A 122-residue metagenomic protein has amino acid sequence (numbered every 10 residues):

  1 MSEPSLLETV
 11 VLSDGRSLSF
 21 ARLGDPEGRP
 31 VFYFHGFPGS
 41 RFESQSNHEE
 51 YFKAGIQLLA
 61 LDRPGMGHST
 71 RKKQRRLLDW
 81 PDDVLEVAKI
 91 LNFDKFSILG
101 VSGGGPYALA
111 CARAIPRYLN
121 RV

Functional and structural regions predicted by a protein language model:
M1-D25: N-terminal cap/lid segment of alpha/beta-hydrolase-fold proteins
G15, K53-G55, F93, P116-R117: Short, well-ordered coil/turn elements that cap or connect secondary structure elements
R16-H68: Conserved HGGG/HGGXW glycine-rich cap/lid loop of the alpha/beta-hydrolase fold
S44-S46, R71-K72, C111-A112: Short amphipathic alpha-helical segments
E50, V87, A110-A114: Hydrophobic/aromatic ligand-binding patch that stacks against planar heteroaromatic rings of cofactors or nucleotides
R63-D79: Cap/lid segment of the alpha/beta-hydrolase catalytic domain
D79-S97: Conserved acidic catalytic loop of the alpha/beta-hydrolase fold
D94-V122: Conserved hydrolase catalytic core segment
